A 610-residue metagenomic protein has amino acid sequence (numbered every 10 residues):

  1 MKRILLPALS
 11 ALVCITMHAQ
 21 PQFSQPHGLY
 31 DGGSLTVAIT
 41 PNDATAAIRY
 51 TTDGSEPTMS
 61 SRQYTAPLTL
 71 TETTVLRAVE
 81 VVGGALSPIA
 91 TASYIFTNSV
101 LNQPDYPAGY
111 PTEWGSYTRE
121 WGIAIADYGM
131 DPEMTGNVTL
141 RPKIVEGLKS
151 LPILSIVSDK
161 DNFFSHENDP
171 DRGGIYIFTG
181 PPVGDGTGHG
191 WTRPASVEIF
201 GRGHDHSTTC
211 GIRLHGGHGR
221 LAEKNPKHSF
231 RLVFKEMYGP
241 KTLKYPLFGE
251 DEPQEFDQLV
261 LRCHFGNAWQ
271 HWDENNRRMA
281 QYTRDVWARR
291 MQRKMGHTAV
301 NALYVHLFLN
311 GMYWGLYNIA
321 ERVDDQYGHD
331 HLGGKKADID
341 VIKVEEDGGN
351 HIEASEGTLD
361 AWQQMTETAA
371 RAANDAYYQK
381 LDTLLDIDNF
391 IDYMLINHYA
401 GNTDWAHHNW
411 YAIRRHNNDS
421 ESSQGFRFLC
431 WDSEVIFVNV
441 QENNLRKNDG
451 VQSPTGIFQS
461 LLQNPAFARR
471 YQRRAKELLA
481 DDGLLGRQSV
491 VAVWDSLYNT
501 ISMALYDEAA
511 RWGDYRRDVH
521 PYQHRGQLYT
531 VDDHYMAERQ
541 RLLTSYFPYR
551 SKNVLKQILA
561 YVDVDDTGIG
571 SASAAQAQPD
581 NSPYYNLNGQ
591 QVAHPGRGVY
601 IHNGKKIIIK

Functional and structural regions predicted by a protein language model:
M1-P21: Bacterial Sec-dependent N-terminal signal peptides
R3, V599-K610: C-terminal tail/sorting-segment detector
H18-G186, P194, I199-G211, K556: Short, compositionally stereotyped local motifs that mark structural "simplifiers"
Y50, E80, I199, L307 (+2 more regions): Short aromatic-centered micro-motifs
E72, G596-Y600: A glycine-anchored, Pro-Gly-centered beta-turn/N-cap motif
Q103-G136, R141-V157, D161-Y176, D185-T187 (+10 more regions): Middle-to-C-terminal accessory/interaction subdomains
I156, Y176-E353: Conserved ATP-binding subdomain of kinase catalytic cores across diverse folds
L559-N588: Residue-level detector of functionally pivotal "anchor" positions at catalytic/ligand-binding pockets or at interdomain
